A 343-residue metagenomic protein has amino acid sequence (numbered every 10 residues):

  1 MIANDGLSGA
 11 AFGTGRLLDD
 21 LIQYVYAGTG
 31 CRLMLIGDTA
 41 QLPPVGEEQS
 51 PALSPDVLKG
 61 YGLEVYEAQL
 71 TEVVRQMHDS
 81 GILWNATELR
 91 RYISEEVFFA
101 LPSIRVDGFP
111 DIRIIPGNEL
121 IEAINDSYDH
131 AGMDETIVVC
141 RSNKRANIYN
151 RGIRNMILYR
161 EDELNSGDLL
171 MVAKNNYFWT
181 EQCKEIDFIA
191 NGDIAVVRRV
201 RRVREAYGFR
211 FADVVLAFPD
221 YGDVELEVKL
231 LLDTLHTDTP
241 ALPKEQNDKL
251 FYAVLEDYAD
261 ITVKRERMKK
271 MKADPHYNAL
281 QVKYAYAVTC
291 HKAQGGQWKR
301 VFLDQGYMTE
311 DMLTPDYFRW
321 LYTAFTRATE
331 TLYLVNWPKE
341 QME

Functional and structural regions predicted by a protein language model:
M1-E343: Conserved ATP-binding/catalytic motifs of P-loop helicase motor domains
